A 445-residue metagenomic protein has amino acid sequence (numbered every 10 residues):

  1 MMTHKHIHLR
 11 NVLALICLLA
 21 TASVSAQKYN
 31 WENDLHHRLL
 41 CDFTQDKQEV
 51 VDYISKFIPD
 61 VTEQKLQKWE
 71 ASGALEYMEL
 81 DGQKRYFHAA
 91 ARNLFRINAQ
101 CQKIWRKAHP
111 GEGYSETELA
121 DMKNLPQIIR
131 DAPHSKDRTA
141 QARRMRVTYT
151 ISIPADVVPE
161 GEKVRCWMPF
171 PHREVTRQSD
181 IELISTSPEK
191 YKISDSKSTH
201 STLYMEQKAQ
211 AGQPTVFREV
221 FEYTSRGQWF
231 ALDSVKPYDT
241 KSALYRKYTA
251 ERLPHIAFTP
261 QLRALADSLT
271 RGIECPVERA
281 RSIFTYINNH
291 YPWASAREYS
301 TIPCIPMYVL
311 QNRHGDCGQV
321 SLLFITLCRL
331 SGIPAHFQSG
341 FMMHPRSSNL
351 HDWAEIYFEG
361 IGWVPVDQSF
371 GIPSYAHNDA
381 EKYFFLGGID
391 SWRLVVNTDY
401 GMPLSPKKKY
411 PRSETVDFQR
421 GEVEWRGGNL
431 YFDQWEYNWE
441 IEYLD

Functional and structural regions predicted by a protein language model:
M2-L13: Bacterial N-terminal signal peptides that target proteins for export
T21-A22: N-terminal signal peptide c-region/cleavage motif recognized by signal peptidases
S25-A26: Boundary at the C-terminal end of the N-terminal hydrophobic targeting segment
H36-W229: Intrinsically disordered, low-complexity N-terminal segments that are enriched in acidic
D195-L203, A209-M307, Q311: Acidic low-complexity segments
P276-I283, R313-C328: Active-site nucleophilic cysteine motif
Q319-K408: Hydrophobic/aromatic-rich core segments of domains that either
I389-D445: Low-complexity, Gly/Ser/Thr/Pro-rich intrinsically disordered linker/tail segments
